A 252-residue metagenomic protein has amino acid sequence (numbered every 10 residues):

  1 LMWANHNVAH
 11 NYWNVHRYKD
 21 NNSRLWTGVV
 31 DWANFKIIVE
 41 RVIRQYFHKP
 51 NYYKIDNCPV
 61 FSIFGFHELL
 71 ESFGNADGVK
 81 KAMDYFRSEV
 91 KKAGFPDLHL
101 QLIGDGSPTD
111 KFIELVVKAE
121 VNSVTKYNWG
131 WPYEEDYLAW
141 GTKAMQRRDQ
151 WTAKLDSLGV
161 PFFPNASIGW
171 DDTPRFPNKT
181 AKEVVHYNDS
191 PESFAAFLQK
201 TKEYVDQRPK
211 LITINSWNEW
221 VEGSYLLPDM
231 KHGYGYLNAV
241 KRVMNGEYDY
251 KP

Functional and structural regions predicted by a protein language model:
L1-P252: Glycan-processing catalytic domains of CAZymes
